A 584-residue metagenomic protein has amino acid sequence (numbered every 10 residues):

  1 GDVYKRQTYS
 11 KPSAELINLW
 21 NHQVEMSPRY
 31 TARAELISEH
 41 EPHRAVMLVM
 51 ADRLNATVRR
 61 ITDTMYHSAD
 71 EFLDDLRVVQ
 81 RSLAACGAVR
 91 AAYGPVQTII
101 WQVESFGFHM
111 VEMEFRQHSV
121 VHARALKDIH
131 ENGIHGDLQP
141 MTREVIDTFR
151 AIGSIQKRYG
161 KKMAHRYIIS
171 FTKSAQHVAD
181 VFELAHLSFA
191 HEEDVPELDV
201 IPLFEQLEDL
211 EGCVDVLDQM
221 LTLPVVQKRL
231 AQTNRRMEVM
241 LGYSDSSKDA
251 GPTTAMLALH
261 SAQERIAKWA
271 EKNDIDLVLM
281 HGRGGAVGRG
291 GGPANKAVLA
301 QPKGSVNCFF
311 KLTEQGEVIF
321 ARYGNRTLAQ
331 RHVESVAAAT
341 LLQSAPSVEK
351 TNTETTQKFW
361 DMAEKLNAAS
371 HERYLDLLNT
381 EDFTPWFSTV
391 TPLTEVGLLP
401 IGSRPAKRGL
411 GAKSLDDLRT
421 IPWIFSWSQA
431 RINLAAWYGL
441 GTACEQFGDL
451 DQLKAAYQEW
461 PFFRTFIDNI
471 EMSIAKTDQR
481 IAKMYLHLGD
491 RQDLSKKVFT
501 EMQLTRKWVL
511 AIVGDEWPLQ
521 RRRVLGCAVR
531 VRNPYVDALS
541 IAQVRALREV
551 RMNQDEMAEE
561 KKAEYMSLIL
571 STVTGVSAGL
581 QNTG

Functional and structural regions predicted by a protein language model:
V3-Y4: Short, small-residue-biased leader/transition segments that mark boundaries at the very start of proteins
E39-H40, V46-M47, D52, R60 (+6 more regions): Active-site cores of enzymes that catalyze phosphoryl transfer or operate on phosphate-rich substrates
D63-Q102, F106-H109: Non-catalytic interaction/clamp surfaces of large macromolecular machines
P95, H109, E114-R116, H122-A123 (+10 more regions): Acidic, glycine-enriched catalytic cores built around paired aspartates
G107, P202, G285: Conserved, mostly hydrophobic/aromatic
K157-M163, A185-L198, M220-R235, E264-V278 (+5 more regions): Secondary-structure transition/capping motifs at alpha-helix termini and the adjoining loop/turn into the next element
Q176, T253-A255, R289-A297: Short glycine/threonine-rich loop-to-helix capping motif typified by GTGT followed within a few residues by an Asp-Pro
I201, D215-Q219, L257-A267, D276-L277 (+2 more regions): Phosphate/diphosphate-binding loops
